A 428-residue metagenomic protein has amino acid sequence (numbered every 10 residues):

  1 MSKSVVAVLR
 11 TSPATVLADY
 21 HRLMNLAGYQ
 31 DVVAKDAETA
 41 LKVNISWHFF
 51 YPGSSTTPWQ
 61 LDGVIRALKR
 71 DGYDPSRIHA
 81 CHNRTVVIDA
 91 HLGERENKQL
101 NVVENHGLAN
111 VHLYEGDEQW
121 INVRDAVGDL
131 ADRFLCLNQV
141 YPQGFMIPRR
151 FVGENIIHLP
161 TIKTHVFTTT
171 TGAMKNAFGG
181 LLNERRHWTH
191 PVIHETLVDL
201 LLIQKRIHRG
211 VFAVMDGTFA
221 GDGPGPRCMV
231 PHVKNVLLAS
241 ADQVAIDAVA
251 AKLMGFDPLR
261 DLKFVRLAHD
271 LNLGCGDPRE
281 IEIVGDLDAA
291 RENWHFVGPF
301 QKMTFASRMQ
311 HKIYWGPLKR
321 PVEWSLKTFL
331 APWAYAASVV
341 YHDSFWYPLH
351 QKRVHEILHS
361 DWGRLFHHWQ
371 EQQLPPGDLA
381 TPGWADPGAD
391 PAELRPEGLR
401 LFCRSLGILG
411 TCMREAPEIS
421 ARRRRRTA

Functional and structural regions predicted by a protein language model:
M1-A428: N-terminal and secondary-structure boundary signal
